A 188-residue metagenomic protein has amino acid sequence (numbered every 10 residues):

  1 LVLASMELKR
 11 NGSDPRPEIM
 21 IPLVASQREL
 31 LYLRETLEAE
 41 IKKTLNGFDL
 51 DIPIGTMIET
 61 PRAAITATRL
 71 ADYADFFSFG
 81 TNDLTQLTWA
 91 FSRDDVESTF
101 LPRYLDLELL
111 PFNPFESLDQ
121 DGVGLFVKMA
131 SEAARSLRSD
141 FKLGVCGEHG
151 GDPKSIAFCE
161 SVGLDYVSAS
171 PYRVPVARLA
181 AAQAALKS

Functional and structural regions predicted by a protein language model:
V2-S188: Conserved alpha/beta-domain cores
